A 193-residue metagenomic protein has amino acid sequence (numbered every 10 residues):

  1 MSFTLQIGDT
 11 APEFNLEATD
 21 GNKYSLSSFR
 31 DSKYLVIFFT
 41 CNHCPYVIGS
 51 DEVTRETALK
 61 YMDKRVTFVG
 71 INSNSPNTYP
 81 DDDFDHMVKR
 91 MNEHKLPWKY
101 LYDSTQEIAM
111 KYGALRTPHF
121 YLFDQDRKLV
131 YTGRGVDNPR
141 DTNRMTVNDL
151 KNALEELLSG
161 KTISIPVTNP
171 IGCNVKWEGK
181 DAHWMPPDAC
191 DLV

Functional and structural regions predicted by a protein language model:
M1-P166, D181, A189-V193: Chalcogenol-based redox active-site neighborhoods
N169-D188: Charged phosphate-binding loop/patch that engages nucleotide di/tri-phosphates or the phosphate backbone of nucleic
